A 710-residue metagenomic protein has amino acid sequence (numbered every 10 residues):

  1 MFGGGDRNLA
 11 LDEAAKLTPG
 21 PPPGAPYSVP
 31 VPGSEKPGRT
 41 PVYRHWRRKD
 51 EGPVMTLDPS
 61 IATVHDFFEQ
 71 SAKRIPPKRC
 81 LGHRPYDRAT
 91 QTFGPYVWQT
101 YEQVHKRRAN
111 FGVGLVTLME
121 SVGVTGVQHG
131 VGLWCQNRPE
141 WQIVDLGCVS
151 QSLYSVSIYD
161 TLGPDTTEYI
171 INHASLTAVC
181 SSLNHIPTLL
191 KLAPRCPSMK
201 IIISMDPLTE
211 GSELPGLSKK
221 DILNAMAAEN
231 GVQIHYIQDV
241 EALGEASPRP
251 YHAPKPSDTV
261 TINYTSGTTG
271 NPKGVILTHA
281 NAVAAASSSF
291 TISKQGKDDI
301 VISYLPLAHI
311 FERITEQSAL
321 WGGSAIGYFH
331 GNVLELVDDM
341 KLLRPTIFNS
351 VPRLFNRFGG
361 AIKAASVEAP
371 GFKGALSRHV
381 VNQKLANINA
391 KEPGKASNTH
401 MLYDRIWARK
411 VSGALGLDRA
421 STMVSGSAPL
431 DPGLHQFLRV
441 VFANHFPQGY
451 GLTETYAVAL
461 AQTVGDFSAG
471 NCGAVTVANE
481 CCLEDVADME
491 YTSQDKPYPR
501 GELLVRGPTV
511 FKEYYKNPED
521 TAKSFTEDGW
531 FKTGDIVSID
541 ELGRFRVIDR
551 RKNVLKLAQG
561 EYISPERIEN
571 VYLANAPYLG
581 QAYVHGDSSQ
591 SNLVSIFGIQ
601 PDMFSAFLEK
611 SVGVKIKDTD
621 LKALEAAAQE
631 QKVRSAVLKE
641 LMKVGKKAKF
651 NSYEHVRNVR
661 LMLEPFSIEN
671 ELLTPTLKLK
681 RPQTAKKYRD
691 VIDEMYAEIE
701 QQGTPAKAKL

Functional and structural regions predicted by a protein language model:
F2-S34, S150-D239, A636-M642: Structural core segment of the AMP-binding/adenylate-forming
R79, A227-Y264, N271, K294-I300: Conserved pre-ATP/AMP-binding loop-to-beta segment of ANL
T92-Y101, G114-L162, Y304: Conserved AMP-binding/adenylate-forming
T100-Y101, V260-A286: Conserved AMP-binding A3 loop
D145, L162-R195, A285-I302, E316 (+2 more regions): Conserved ATP-dependent adenylate/AMP-binding module captured primarily in the ANL superfamily
G231-Y236, T346-N349, A361-F467, P577-L579: Gly/Ser/Thr-rich phosphate-binding loop
V283-I300, L307-A408, V441: Conserved AMP-binding/adenylation subdomain of ANL enzymes
M489-L557, T704: Conserved ATP-binding/catalytic segment of the ANL
